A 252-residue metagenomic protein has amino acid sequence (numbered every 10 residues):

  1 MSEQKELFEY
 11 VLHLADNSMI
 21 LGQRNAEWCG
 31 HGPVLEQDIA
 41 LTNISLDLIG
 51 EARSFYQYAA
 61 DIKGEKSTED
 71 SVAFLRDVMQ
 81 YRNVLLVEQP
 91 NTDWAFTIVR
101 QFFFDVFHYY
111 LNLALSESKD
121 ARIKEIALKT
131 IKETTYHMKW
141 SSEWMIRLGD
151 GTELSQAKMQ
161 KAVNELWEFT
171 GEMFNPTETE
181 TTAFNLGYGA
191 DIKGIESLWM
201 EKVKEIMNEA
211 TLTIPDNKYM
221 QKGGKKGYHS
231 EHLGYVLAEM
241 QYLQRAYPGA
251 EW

Functional and structural regions predicted by a protein language model:
M1-L12, L75-R100, G151-S155, L166-G189: Acidic/His metal-coordination segments adjacent to aromatic residues that form catalytic metal sites in metalloenzymes
E6-V11, G32-E51, T97, R122-T134: Alpha-helical scaffold segments that form or flank carboxylate-/histidine-based iron centers
N17-R24, E51, F55, F104-L111 (+2 more regions): Amphipathic, well-ordered alpha-helical segments in soluble domains
L21-N43, H108-I123: Helix-loop segments that flank and shape redox-cofactor active sites
S45-L75, S141-I146: Conserved alpha-helical segments that form or flank metal/cofactor-binding pockets of metalloenzymes
L85-W140: Internal, conserved structured core segments that host functional sites
R122-N185: A contiguous pocket-lining binding segment that forms or flanks enzyme active sites
A157-W252: Extended, helix-rich structural scaffolds rather than catalytic motifs
